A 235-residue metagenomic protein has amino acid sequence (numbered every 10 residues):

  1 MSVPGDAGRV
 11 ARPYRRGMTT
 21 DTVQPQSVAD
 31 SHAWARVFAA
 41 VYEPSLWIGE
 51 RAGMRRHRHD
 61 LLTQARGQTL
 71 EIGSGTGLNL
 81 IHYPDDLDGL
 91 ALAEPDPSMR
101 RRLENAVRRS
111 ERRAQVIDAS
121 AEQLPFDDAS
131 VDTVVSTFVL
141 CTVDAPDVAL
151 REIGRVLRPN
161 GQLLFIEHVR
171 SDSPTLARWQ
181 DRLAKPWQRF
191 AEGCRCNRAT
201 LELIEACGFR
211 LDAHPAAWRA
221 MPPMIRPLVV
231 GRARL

Functional and structural regions predicted by a protein language model:
Y14-G67, L78-H82, S98-R102, Q180-D181 (+1 more regions): Conserved class I S-adenosyl-L-methionine
P25, A29, R36, E43-E50 (+1 more regions): C-terminal alpha-helical "lid/dimerization" subdomain adjacent to the S-adenosyl-L-methionine
L70-Q123: Class I SAM-dependent methyltransferase SAM/SAH-binding core
E122-V134: A short acidic, Gly/Pro-enriched loop at the edge of an enzyme's catalytic core that lines a small-molecule cofactor
D132-A145: A short SAM/SAH-binding and catalytic strip from SAM-dependent methyltransferases
D147-P159: A short glycine-rich, Lys/Arg-flanked "PGG" loop and its adjoining helix->strand segment in the class I
L228-L235: C-terminal lobe and adjacent flexible extensions of AdoMet/dcAdoMet transferase-like proteins
